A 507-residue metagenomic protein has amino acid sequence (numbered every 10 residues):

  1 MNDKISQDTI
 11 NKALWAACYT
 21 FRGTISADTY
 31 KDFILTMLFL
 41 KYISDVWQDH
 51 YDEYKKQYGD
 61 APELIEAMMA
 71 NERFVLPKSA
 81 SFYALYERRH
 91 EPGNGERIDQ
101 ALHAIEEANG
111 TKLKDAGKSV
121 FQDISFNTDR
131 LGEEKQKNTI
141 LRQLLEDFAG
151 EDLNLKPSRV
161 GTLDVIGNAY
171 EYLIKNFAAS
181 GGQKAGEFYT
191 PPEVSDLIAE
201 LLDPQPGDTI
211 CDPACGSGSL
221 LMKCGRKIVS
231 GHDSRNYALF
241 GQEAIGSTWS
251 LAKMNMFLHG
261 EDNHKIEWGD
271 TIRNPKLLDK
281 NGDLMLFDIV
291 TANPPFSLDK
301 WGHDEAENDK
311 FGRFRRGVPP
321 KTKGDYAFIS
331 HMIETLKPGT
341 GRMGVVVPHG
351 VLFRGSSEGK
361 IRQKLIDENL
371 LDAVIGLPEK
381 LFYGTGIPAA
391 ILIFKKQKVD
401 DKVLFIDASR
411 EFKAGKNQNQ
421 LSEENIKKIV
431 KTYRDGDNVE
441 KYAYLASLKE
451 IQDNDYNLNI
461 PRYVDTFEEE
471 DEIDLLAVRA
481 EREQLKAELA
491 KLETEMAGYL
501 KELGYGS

Functional and structural regions predicted by a protein language model:
M1-P206, E267, T271-K276, G376-E379 (+2 more regions): Non-catalytic, mostly N-terminal accessory regions of nucleic-acid modification and defense proteins
D3-I5, N281-S507: A conserved structural/catalytic subdomain of Rossmann-like adenosyl-cofactor enzymes
A17, I210-D212, G246, M254 (+3 more regions): N-terminal hydrophobic or amphipathic segments with adjacent small-residue motifs that include Sec signal peptides
F39, S44-W47, L220, A244 (+3 more regions): Aromatic-residue hotspot detector
W47, I228, H232, L336: Active-site catalytic pocket residues across diverse enzymes, especially alpha/beta-hydrolases
K184-A292, S297-N308, G312, Y326-A327 (+2 more regions): Conserved S-adenosyl-L-methionine
